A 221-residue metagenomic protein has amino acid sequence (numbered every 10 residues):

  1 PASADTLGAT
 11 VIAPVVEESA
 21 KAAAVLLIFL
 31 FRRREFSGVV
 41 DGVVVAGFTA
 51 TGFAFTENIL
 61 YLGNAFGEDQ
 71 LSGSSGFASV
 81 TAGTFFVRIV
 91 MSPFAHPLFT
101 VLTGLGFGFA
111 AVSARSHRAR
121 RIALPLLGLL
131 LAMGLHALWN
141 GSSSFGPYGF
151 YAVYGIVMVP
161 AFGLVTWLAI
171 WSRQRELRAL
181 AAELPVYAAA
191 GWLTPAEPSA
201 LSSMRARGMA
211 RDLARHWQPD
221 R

Functional and structural regions predicted by a protein language model:
P1-R221: Hydrophobic alpha-helical segments at protein termini of multi-pass membrane proteins
